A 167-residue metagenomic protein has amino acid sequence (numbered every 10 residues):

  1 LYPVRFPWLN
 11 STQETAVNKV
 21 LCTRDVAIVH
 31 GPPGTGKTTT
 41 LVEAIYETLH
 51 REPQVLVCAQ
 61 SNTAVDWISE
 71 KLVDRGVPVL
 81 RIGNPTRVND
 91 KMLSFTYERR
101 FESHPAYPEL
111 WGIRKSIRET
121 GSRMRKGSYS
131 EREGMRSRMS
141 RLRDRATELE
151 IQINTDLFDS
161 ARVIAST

Functional and structural regions predicted by a protein language model:
L1-Y2, Y46, Q54, C58 (+1 more regions): Conserved P-loop NTPase motor core of helicases/translocases
F6-D25, T39-T40, S166: N-terminal pre-P-loop "Q-motif" helix
T23-V29, E52-Q54: Pre-Walker A (Motif I) flank of P-loop NTPase domains
P32, Q60: P-loop (Walker A) phosphate-binding loop of NTP-binding proteins
G36: Conserved glycine(s) of the Walker
T40, A44, A64: Hydrophobic positions on the alpha1 helix immediately C-terminal to the Walker A/P-loop
L49: Conserved ATPase "switch" residues in P-loop NTPase domains
